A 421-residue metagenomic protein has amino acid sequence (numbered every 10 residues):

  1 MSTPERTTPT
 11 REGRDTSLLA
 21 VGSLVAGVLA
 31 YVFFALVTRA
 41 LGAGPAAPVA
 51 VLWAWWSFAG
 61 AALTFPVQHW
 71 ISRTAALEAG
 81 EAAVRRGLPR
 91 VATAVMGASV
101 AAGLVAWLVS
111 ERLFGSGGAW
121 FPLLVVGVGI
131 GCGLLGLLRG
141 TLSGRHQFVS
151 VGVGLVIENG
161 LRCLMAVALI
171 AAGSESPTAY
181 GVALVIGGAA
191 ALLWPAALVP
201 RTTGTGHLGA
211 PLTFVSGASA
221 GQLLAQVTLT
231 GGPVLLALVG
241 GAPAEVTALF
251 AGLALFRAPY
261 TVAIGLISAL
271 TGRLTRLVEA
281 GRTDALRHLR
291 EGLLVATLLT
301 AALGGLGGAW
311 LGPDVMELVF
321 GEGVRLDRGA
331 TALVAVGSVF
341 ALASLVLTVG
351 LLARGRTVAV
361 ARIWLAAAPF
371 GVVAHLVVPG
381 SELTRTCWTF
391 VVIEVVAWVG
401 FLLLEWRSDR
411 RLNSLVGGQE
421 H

Functional and structural regions predicted by a protein language model:
G13-A26, L52-W56, A61-S110, S116 (+1 more regions): Membrane-water interface segments that mark the loop-to-transmembrane alpha-helix transition
D15-A30, E158, Y180-P195, V199 (+1 more regions): Transmembrane helical elements of multi-pass membrane transporters/channels
L19, S23, A50-W53, A92-M96 (+11 more regions): Residue-level recognition of transmembrane alpha-helices in multi-pass small-molecule transporters/permeases
F33-A35, A47-L63, T247-A263, A296: Alpha-helical transmembrane segments of polytopic membrane transporters and translocases
L63-A79, G252-L255, Y260-G281, L352-A353: Helix-loop junctions and terminal segments of transmembrane helices in multi-pass membrane transport/translocation
S110-V125, W310-L342: Interfacial segments at transmembrane-helix termini and the short loops linking adjacent helices
P122-V126, G152-P200, A366-F370, L383-S408: Hydrophobic alpha-helical transmembrane segments
G131-V153, V336-I363: Membrane-interface junctions at transmembrane-helix termini in multi-pass inner-membrane proteins
